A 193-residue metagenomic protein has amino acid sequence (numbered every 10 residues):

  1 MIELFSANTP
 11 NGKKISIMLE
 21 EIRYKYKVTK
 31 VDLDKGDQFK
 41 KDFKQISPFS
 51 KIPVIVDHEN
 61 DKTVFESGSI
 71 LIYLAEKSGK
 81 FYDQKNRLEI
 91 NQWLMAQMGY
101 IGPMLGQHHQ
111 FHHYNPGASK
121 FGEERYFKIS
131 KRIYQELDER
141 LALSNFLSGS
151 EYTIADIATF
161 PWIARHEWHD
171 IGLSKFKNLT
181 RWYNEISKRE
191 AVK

Functional and structural regions predicted by a protein language model:
M1-E124, D138: GST-like domain detector, emphasizing the conserved glutathione-binding G-site in the N-terminal thioredoxin-like
L19, A191-V192: Short beta-strand edge/turn micro-motifs at domain boundaries
S69, E190-A191: Alpha-helix/helix-capping structural signal
L74, Y100-E190: GST-like fold's C-terminal all-alpha helical module
